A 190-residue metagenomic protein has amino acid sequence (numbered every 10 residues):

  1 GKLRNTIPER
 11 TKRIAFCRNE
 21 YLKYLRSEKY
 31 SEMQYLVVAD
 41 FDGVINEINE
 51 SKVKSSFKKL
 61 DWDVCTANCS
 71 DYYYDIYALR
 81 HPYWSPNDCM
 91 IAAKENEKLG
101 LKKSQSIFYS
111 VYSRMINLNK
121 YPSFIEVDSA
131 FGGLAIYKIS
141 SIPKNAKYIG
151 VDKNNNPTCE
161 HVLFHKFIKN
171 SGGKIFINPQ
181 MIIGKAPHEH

Functional and structural regions predicted by a protein language model:
G1-M33, A39: Active-site-proximal specificity loops/subdomain of glycosyltransferases
G1-R4, N68-C69, I139, Q180: Short loop/turn segments at strand-loop or loop-helix junctions that form parts of catalytic or ligand-binding pockets
F16, E20, K52-S55, L163: Alpha-helical elements of Rossmann-like donor-binding domains used by nucleotide-donor carbohydrate transfer enzymes
Y30-M33, D61-D63, G172-G173: Short, high-confidence coil segments that cap the C-terminus of an alpha-helix and link into the following beta-strand
Q34-Y35, A39-I48, I183: Short, internal active-site loops enriched in acidic
V37-V38, V64-A67, I175-N178: A structural signal for short, well-ordered beta-strand segments and their strand-loop junctions that often border
G43-I149: Conserved catalytic core of nucleotide-sugar-dependent glycosyltransferases
M115-H190: C-terminal catalytic/acceptor-binding lobe
